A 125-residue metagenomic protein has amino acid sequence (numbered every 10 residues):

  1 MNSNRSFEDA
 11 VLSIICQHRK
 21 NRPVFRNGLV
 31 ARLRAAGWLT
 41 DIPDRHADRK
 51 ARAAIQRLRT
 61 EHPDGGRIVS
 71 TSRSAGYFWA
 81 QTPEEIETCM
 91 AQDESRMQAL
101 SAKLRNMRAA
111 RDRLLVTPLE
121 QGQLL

Functional and structural regions predicted by a protein language model:
N2-N21: Positively charged, polyanion-binding regions of nucleic-acid-associated proteins
S3, R52-S95: DNA-binding patch around the recognition helix
S6-A10, V24, H46-A53: Short, well-structured alpha-helical interface segments that form or flank functional binding sites
K20-R34, D41: Short acidic, hydrophobic short linear motifs in intrinsically disordered regions
R34-A51: Short, positively charged loop/turn segments that connect secondary-structure elements
G37-T40, H62, R111: Short, flexible helical or helix-coil boundary motifs
A91-L125: Amphipathic alpha-helical dimerization/coiled-coil segments that flank or bridge DNA-binding/regulatory modules
